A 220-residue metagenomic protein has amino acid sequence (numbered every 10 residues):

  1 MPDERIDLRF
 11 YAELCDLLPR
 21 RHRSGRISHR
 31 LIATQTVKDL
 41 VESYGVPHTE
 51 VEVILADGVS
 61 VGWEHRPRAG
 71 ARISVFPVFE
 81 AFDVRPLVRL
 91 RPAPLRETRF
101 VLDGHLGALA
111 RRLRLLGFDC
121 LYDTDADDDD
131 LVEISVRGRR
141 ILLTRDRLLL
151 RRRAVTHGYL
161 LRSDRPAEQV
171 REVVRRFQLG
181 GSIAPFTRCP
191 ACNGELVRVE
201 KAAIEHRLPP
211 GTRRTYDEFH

Functional and structural regions predicted by a protein language model:
M1-T98: Ubiquitin-like/PB1-type beta-grasp interaction modules and other compact soluble beta-rich domains
R26-S28, Q178, P209-T212: Short, glycine/charged-rich beta-strand-loop motifs at protein surfaces that mediate ligand recognition and catalysis
L40, S60, R112, K201-I204: A short secondary-structure junction signal
E64, H206-H220: Short linker/helix segments within small regulatory modules
R72, V78-A184: Long, charged N-terminal interaction/targeting segments
E97, G181-T187, R214-H220: Flanking scaffold residues of small Cys/His-coordinated metal-binding clusters
C189-C192: Short cysteine-rich clusters marking metal-coordination/redox-active sites
G194-R198: Short functional micro-motifs and their immediate structural scaffolds
